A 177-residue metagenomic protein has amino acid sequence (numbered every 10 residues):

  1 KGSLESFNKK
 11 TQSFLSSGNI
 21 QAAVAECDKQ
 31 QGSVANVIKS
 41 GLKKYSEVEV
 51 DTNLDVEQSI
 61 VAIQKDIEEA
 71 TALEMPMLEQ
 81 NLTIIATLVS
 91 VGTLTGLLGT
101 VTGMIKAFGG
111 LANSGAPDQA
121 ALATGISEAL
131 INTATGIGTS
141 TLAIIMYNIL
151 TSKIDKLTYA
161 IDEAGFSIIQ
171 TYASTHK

Functional and structural regions predicted by a protein language model:
S3-T95, K106-G109, S114, I149-K177: Predominantly long cytosolic amphipathic alpha-helical stalk/bundle segments
T87-V101, G138-M146: Internal alpha-helical transmembrane segments of multipass membrane proteins, especially hydrophobic lipid-embedded
L97-I126: Helix-loop-helix
A120, T124-T151: Pore-lining and gate-forming transmembrane alpha-helices of multi-pass membrane transport proteins
